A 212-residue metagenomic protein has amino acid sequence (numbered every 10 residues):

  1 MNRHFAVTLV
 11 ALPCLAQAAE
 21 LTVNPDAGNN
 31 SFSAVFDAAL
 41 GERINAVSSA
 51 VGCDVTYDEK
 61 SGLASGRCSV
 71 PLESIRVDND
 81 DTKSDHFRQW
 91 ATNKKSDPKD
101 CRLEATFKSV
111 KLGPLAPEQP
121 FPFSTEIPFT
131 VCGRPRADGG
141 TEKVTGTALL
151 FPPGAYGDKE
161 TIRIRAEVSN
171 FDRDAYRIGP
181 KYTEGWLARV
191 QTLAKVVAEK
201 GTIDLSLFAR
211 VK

Functional and structural regions predicted by a protein language model:
M1-H4: Positively charged n-region of N-terminal signal peptides that target proteins for export
V10-A18: Hydrophobic h-region of N-terminal signal peptides that target proteins for export in Gram-negative bacteria
A19-K212: Low-complexity, acidic/polar, glycine-enriched regions of mature
